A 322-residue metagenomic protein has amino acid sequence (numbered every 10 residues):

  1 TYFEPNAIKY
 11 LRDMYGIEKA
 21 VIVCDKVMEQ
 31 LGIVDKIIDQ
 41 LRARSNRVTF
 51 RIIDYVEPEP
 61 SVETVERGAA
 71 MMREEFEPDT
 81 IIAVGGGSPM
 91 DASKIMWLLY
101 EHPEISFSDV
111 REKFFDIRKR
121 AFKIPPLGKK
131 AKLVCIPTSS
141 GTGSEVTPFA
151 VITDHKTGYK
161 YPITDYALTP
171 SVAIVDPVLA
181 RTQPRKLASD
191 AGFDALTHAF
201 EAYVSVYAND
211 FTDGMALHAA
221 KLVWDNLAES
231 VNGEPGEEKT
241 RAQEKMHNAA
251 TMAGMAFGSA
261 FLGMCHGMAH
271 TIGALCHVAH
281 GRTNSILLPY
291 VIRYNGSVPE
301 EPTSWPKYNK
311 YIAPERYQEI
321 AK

Functional and structural regions predicted by a protein language model:
T1-I53: An N-terminal, well-structured beta->alpha segment
E29-I37, V62, T212-A216: A structural motif shared across PLP-dependent enzymes of the aminotransferase-like
R51-E63: Short beta->alpha junction loops
E63-V178: Glycine/threonine-rich beta-strand-loop-alpha-helix active-site module that forms ligand/phosphate-binding
G141, T251-N284: Glycine-rich phosphate/pyrophosphate-binding beta-alpha loops
V146-A260: Carboxylate- and glycine-rich phosphate/diphosphate-binding segment that chelates Mg2+/Mn2+
L275-K322: Gly/Pro-rich interdomain helix-loop hinge
